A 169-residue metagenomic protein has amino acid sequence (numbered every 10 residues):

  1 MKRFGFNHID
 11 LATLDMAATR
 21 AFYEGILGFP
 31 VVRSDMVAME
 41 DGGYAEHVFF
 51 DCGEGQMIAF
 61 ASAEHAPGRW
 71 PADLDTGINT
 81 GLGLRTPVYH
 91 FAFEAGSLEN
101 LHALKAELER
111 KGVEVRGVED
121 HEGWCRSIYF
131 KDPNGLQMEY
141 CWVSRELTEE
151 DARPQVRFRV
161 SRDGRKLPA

Functional and structural regions predicted by a protein language model:
M1-A18, G43, V88-F93, E146-A169: N-terminal beta-strand motif that seeds the catalytic metal site of vicinal oxygen chelate
R3, I26, R85, R110-G112: Alpha-helix termination/capping residues and helix-transition junctions
G5-L14, V48-C52, P71-E107, R126-K131 (+1 more regions): Vicinal oxygen chelate
A12-H65: Core segments of cupin and vicinal oxygen chelate
A38-M39, L82, E119: Short Gly/Pro-enriched turn/cap motifs at secondary-structure boundaries
A63-A66, S144-E146: A short, sequence-level motif marking secondary-structure junctions
R69-L74, E149-A152: A short, polar/proline- and glycine-enriched secondary-structure boundary/capping micro-motif
H102-A169: Vicinal oxygen chelate
